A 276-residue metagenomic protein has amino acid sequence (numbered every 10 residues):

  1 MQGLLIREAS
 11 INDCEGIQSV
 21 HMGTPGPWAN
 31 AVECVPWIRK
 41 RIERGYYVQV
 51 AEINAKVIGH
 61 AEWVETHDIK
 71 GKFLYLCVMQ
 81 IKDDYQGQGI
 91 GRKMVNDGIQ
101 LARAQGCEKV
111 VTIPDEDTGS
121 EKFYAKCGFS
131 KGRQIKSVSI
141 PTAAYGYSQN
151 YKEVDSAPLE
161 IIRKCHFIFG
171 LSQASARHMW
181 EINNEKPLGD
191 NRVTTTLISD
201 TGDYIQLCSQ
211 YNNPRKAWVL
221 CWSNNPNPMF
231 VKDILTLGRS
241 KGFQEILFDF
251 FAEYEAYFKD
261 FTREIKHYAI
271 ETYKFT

Functional and structural regions predicted by a protein language model:
C14, Q18-H21, P25-I53, V57-E65 (+1 more regions): Active-site rim helix/loop that mediates acceptor-substrate recognition in acyltransferases
A29, E52, C127-N213: Amide-forming acyltransferase catalytic core, primarily the GNAT-like/NAT-type and related acyltransferase folds
V50, K56-E65, F73-Y75, Q80 (+2 more regions): Conserved beta-strand in the GNAT
I81, G87-Q100, A125-K126, P226-R239: Conserved acetyl-CoA-binding loop-helix of GNAT-fold acetyltransferases
A102-D115, K241-F250: Conserved GNAT acetyl-CoA-binding A-motif
V111-I113, S130-A144, R263-F275: Conserved catalytic-core motifs of GNAT/GCN5-like acyltransferases
F123-A125, F129, A256-F261: Conserved active-site tyrosine of GNAT-family acetyltransferases
G189-T276: Charged, low-complexity intrinsically disordered regulatory/assembly segments
